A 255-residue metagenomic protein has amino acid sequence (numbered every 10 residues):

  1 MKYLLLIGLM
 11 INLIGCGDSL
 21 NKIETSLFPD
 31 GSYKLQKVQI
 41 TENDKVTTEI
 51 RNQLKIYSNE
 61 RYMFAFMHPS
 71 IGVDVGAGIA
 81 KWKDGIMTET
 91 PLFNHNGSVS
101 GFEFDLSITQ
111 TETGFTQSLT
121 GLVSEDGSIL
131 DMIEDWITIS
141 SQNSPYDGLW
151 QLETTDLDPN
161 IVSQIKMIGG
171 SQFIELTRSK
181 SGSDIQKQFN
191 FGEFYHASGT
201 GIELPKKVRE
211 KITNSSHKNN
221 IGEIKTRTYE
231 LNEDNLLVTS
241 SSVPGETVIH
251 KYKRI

Functional and structural regions predicted by a protein language model:
K2-Y3, D18: N-terminal leader/targeting segments
Y3-N12: Sec-dependent N-terminal signal peptides
C16-A77, I86-E193, A197, I202-I255: Lipid interaction determinants
